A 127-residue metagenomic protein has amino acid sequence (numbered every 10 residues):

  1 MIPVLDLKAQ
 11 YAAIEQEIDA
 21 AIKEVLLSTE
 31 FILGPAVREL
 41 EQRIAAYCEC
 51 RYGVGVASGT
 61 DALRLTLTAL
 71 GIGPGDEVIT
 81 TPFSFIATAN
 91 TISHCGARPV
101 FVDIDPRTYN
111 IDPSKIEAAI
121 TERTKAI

Functional and structural regions predicted by a protein language model:
M1-E30, P35: N-terminal "arm"/small-domain region of PLP-dependent enzymes with the aminotransferase-like
M1-P3, R51-Y52, L63, R123-K125: A generic secondary-structure signal marking the coil-to-beta-strand transition
K8, V37-R43, Y47-R51, S114 (+2 more regions): PLP-dependent aminotransferase class I/II
E17, E39, I111: Short, conserved clusters of charged catalytic residues that mark active-site and nucleotide-handling motifs
D19, K23, E41-A45, R64-T68 (+2 more regions): Solvent-exposed, non-membrane alpha-helical residues enriched in polar/charged side chains
T29-E77, T91-C95, F101-D103: Phosphate-binding glycine-rich loop
T68-I127: PLP-dependent aminotransferase-like
